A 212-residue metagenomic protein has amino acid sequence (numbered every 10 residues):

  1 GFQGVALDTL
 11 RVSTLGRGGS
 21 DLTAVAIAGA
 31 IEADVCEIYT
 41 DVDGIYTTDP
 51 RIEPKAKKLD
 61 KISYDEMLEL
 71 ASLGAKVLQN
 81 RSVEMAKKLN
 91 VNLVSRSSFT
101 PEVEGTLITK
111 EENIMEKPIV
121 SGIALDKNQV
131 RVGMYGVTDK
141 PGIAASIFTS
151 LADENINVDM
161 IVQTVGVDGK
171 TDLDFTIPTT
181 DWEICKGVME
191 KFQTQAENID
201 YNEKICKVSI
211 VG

Functional and structural regions predicted by a protein language model:
G1-G212: C-terminal catalytic "cap/lid" subdomain
